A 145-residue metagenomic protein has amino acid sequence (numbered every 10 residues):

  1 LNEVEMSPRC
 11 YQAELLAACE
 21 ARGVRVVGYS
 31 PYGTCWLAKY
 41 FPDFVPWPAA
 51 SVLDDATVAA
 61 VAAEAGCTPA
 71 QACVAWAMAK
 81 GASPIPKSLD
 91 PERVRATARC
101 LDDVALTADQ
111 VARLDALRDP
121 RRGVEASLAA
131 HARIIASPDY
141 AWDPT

Functional and structural regions predicted by a protein language model:
L1-T145: Beta/alpha (TIM)-barrel catalytic core signal, keyed to glycine-rich beta->alpha loops juxtaposed to Asp/Glu that bind
